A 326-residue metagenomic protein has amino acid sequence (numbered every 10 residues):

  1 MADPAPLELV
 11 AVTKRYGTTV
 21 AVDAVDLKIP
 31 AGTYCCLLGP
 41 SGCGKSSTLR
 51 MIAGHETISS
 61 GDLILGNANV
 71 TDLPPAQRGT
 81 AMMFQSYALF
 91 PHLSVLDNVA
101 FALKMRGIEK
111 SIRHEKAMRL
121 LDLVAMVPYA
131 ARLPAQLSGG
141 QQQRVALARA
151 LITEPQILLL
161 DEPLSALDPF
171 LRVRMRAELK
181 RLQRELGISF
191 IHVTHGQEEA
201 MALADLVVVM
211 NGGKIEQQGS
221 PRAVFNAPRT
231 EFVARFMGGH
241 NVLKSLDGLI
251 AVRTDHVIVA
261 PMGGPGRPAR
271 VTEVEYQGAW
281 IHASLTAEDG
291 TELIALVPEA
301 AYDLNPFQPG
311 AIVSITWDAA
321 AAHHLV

Functional and structural regions predicted by a protein language model:
Y34, P75-R229: ABC ATPase nucleotide-binding domains
L38-P40: The feature captures the beta-strand-to-loop junction immediately N-terminal to the Walker
S46-L49, V145: ABC ATPase nucleotide-binding domain helices that frame the ATP-binding cleft
A53: Helix-to-loop junction immediately C-terminal to a conserved catalytic motif
S59-N69, I215: ABC nucleotide-binding domain "signature motif"
L249-V326: Non-catalytic connector elements of ABC transporters
